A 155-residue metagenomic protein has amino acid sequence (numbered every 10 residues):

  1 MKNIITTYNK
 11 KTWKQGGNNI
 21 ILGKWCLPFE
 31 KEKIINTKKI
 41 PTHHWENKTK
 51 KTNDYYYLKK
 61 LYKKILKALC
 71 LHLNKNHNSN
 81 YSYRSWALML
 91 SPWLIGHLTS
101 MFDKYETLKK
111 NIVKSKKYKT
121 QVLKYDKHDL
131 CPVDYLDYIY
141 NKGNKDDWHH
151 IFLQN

Functional and structural regions predicted by a protein language model:
M1-N155: Catalytic-core helical/loop segments in enzymes performing group transfer/polymerization on anionic/lipid-linked
